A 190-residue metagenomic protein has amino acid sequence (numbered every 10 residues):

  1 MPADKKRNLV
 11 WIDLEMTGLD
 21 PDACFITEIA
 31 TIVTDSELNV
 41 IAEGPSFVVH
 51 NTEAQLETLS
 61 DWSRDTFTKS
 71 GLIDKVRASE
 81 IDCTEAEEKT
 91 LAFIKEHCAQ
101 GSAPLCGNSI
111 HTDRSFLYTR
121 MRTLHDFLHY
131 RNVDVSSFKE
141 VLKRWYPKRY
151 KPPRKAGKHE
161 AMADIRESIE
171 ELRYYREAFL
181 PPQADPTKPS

Functional and structural regions predicted by a protein language model:
P2-I12, T17-L105, P153: Conserved non-catalytic scaffold segment of RNase H-like nuclease domains
P21-A23, E43, F116, L142 (+1 more regions): Short, function-defining helix-loop hinge/capping sites that tune catalysis or transport
S36, K89-A92, E96, S115 (+4 more regions): Residue-level signal for well-ordered alpha-helical scaffold segments within enzymatic catalytic domains
D82, A86-T90, D113, R120 (+1 more regions): Amphipathic alpha-helical interface surfaces
G101-H111, S115-M121, P147-S190: Acidic, Mg2+-coordinating catalytic module of metal-dependent nucleases/exonucleases that use a two-metal-ion mechanism
L117-V133: Short, low-complexity, polybasic intrinsically disordered segments
H129-P147: Short, flexible loop segments at boundaries between secondary-structure elements
